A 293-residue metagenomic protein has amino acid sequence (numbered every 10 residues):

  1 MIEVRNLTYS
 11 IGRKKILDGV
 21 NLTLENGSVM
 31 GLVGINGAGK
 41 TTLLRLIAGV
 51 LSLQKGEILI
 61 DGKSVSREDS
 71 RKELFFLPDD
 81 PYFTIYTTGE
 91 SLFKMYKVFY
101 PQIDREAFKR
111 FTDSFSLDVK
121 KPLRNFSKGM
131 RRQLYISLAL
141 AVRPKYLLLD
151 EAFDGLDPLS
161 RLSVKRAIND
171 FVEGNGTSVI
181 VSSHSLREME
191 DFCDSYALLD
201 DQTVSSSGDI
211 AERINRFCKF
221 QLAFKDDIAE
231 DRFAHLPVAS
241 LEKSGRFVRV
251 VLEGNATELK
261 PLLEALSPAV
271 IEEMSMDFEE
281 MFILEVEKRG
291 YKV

Functional and structural regions predicted by a protein language model:
I2-V4, L17, R71: Conserved structural motif at the start of ABC-family nucleotide-binding domains
V33-I35: The feature captures the beta-strand-to-loop junction immediately N-terminal to the Walker
A48: Helix-to-loop junction immediately C-terminal to a conserved catalytic motif
G56-D69: Conserved ABC transporter NBD signature motif
D79-L134: ABC-family P-loop ATPase nucleotide-binding domains
K165-G254: ABC transporter nucleotide-binding domain
V251-V293: C-terminal coupling/interaction segments
